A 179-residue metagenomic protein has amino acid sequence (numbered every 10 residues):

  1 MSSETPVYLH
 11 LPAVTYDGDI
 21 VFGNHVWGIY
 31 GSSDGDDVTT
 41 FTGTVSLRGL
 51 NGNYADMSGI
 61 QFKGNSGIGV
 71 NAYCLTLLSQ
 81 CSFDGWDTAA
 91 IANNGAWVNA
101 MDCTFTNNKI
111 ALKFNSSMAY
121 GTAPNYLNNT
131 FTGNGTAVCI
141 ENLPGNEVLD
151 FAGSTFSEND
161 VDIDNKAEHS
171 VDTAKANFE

Functional and structural regions predicted by a protein language model:
M1-H10: Acidic Gly/Asp/Thr-rich repetitive segments characteristic of extracellular carbohydrate-active and adhesion proteins
D17-D19, V26-N71, S79-F83: Right-handed parallel beta-helix/beta-spiral solenoid domain characteristic of secreted/periplasmic
D19-F22, T40-N51, I68-L75, T88-A96 (+3 more regions): Glycine-rich beta-solenoid repeat tracts in large extracellular/virion proteins
G28-G31, Y54-G59, T76-Q80, W97-M101 (+3 more regions): All-beta strand scaffolds that present successive hydrophobic residues in beta-strands
C81-W86, A90-W97, D102-F105: A charged, solvent-exposed segment within the mature domains of Sec-exported extracytoplasmic proteins
